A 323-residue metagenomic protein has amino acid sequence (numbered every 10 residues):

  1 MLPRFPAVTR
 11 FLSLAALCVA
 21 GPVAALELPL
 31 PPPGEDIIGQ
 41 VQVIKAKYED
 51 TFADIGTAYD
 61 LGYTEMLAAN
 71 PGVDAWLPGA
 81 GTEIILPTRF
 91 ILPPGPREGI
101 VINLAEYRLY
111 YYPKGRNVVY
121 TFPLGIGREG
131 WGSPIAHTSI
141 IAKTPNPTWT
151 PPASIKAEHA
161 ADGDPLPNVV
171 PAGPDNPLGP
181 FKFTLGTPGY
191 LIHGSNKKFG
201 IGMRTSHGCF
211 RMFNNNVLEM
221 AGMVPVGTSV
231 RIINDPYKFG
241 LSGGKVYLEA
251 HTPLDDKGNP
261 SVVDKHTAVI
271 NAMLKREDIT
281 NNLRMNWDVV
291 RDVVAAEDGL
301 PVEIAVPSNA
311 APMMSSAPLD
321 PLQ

Functional and structural regions predicted by a protein language model:
M1-L12: Bacterial N-terminal signal peptides that target proteins for export
A20-P22: N-terminal signal peptide c-region/cleavage motif recognized by signal peptidases
L26-I38, Y63-G99, V230, P236: Extracellular LysM carbohydrate-binding repeats and other cell-envelope/extracellular binding modules
E27-D60: Primarily a LysM-type cell-wall glycan-binding module
K47-W76, V118: LysM (lysin motif) carbohydrate-binding repeats in extracellular/periplasmic proteins that recognize
F90-K198, E219-G222, A250-H251, D256-L322: Gly/Pro-biased beta-strand-loop elements
S206-A221: Short beta-strand-centered segments at strand-helix junctions
M223-F239, G243: A short beta-strand-loop micro-motif that forms or neighbors metal/cofactor- and ligand-binding patches at active-site
